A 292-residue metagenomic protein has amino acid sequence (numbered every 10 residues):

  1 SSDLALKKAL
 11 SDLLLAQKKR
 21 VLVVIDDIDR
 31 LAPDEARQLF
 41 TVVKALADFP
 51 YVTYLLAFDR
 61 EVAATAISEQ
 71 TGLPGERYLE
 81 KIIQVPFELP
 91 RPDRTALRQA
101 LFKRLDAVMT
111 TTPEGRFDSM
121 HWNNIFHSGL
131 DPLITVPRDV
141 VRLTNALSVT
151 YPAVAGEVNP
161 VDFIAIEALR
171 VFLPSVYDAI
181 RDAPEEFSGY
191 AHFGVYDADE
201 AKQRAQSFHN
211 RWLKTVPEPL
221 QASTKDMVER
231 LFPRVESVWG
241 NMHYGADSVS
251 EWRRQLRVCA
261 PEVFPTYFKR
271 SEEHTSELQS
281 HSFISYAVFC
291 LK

Functional and structural regions predicted by a protein language model:
D3-V24, I28-F117, V263: The catalytic "switch" region of P-loop NTPases
D12-L15, D48, V52, A64 (+5 more regions): The feature marks long, low-complexity, polar/acidic/proline-rich intrinsically disordered regions embedded in large
F283-F289: Aromatic (phenylalanine/tyrosine) cluster motif
